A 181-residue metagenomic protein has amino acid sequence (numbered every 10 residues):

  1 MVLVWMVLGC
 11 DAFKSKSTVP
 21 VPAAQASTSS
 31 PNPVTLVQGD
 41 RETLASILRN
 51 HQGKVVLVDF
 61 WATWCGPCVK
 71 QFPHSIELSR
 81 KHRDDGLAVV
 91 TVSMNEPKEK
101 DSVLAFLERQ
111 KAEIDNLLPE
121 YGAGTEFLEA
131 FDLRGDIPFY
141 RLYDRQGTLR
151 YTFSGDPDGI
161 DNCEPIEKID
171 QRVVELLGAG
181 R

Functional and structural regions predicted by a protein language model:
M1-Q38, Y151-T152, E175, A179-R181: N-terminal targeting signals for export/organelle localization
V34-V56, I76-K81: A short beta-strand-turn-helix
K54-V56, F60-W64, E96, D136: Short pre-active-site segment immediately N-terminal to redox-active cysteine/selenocysteine motifs in thiol-based
F60-E77, M94: Conserved redox-active cysteine motifs that mediate thiol-disulfide chemistry, especially di-cysteine Cys-X(1-2)-Cys
D85-K100, A112-A123: Thiol-based oxidoreductase modules, predominantly thioredoxin-like and allied folds used for disulfide exchange
L104-R145: Short, internal strand/loop/helix patches that form the active-site neighborhood or redox-interaction surface
F139-R181: Thiol-/selenol-based redox modules, centered on thioredoxin-like and closely related oxidoreductase domains
